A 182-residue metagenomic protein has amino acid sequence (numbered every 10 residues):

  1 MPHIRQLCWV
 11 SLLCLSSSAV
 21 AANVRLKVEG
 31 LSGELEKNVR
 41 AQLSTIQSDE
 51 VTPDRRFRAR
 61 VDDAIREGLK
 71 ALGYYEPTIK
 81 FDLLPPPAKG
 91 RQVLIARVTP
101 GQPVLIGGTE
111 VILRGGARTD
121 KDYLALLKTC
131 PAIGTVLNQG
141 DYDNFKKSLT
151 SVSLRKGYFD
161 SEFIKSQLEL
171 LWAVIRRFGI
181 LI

Functional and structural regions predicted by a protein language model:
M1-W9: Bacterial N-terminal signal peptides that target proteins for export
L12-A21: Hydrophobic h-region of N-terminal signal peptides that target proteins for export in Gram-negative bacteria
A21-E34, A41-I182: Periplasmic polypeptide-binding modules associated with outer-membrane biogenesis and secretion
